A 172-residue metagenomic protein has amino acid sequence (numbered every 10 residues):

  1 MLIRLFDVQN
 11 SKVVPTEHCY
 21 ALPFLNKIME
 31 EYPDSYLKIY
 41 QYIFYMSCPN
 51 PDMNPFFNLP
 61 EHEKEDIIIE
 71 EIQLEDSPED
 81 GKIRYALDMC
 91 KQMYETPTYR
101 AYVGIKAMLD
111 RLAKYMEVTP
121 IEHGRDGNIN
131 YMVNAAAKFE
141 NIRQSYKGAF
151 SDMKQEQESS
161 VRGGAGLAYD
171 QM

Functional and structural regions predicted by a protein language model:
M1-V103: N-terminal, charge-rich alpha-helical recognition modules
T98-M172: Amphipathic alpha-helical protein-protein interaction segments
